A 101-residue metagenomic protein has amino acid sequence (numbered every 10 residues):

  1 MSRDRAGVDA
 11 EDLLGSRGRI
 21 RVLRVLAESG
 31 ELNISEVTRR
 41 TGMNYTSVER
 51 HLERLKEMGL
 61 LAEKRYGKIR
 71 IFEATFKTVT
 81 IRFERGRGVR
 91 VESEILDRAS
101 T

Functional and structural regions predicted by a protein language model:
M1-R21: Short alpha-helical segments that sit at the start of domains
R24, I34-S35: Residues within the helices of the helix-turn-helix
E28, R70-T101: Conserved segment of winged-helix/HTH DNA-binding domains
S29-N33: Short capping segments at the starts of secondary-structure elements
E36-R40: A short acidic, leucine-rich amphipathic alpha-helix
T46: Key DNA-contact positions within bacterial/archaeal DNA-binding proteins
L52-E53: Short, hydrophobic-biased segments on the C-terminal half of alpha helices that form "recognition helices"
K56-Y66, E73-T75: Beta-hairpin "wing" of winged helix-turn-helix
